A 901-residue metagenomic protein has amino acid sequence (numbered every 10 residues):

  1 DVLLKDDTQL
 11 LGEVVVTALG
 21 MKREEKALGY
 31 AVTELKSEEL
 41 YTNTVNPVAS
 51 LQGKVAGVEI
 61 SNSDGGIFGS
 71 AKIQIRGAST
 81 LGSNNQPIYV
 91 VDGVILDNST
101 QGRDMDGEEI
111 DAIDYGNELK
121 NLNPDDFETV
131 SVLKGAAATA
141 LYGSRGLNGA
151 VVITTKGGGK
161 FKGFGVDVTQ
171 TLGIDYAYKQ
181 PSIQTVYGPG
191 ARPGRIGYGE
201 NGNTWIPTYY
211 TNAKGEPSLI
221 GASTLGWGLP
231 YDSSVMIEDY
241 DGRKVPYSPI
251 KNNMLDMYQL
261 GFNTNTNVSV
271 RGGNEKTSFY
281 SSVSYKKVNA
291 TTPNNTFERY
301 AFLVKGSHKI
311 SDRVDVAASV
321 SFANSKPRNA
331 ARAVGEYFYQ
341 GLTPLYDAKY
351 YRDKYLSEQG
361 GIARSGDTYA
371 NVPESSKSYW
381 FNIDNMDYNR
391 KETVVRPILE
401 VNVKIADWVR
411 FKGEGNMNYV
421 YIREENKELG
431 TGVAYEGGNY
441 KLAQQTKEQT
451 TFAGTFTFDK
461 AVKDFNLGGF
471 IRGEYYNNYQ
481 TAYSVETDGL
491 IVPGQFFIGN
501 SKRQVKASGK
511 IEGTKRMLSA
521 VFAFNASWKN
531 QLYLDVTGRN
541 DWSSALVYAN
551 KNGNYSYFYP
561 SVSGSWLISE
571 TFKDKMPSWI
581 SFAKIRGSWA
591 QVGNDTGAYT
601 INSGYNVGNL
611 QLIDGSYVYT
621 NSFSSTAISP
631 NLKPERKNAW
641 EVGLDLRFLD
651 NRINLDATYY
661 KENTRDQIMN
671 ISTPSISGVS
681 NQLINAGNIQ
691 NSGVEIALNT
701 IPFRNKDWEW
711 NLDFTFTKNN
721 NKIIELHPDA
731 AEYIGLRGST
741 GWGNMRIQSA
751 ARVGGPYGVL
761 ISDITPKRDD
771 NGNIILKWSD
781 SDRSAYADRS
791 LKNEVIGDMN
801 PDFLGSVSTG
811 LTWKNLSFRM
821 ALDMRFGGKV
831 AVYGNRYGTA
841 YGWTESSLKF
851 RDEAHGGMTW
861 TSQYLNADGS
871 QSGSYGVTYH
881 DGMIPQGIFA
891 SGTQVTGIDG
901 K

Functional and structural regions predicted by a protein language model:
D1-V2, L11-G20, S50-G53, G93 (+4 more regions): N-terminal secretion/transport leader regions
D1-Y41, V48: Short, acidic, small-residue-rich periplasmic hinge/interaction motif at the N-terminus of Gram-negative outer-membrane
V2, K54-A56, P124-D167, D256 (+3 more regions): A beta-strand signature from Gram-negative outer-membrane beta-barrel systems, especially the internal plug domain
L10, K26, N85-Q86, V91 (+13 more regions): Surface-exposed loop/interface segments of Gram-negative outer-membrane beta-barrel transport/assembly proteins
Y30-G53, S61-G65, I73-T80, D114-N121 (+3 more regions): Short, polar/charged loop or turn motifs at beta-strand boundaries
A49-N98, R103, E128-T129, T139-G159: Extracytoplasmic beta-strand/coil segments of soluble accessory domains associated with Gram-negative outer-membrane
V94-K134: Short acidic/polar hinge/loop motifs at secondary-structure boundaries that mediate gating or recognition
T155, V268-G272, V304-H308, P397-V403 (+10 more regions): Residues on the lipid-exposed face of transmembrane beta-strands in outer-membrane beta-barrel proteins
